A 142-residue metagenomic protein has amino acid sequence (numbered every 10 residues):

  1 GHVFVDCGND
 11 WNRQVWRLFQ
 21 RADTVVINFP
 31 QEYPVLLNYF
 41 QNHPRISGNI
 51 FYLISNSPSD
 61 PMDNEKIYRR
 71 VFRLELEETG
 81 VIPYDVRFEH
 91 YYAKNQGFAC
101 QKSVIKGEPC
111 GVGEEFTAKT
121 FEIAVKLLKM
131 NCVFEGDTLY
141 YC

Functional and structural regions predicted by a protein language model:
G1, G8, G48, G80 (+4 more regions): Residue-identity detector for glycine
H2, C7-Y91: Conserved catalytic-core segment of NTP-binding enzymes
F40, V104-I105, L139-Y141: Extended hydrophobic/Leu-rich segments
R45-G48, N56, F72-E75, E114-C142: Acidic-aromatic/histidine active-site loop/patch
Y91-F121: C-terminal boundary of histidine-terminating zinc-finger modules
